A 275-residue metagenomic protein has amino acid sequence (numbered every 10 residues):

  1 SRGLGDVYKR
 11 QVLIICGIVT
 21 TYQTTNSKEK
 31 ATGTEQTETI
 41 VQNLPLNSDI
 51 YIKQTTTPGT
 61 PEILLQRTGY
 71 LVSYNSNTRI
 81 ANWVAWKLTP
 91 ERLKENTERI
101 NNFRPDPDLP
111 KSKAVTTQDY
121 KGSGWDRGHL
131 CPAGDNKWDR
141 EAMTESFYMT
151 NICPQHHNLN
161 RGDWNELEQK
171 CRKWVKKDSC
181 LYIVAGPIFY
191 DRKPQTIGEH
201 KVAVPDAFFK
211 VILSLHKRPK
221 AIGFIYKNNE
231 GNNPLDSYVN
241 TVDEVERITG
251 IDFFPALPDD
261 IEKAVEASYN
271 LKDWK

Functional and structural regions predicted by a protein language model:
S1-G5: Positively charged, low-complexity/disordered segments
D6-K275: Domain-level detector for secreted/extracellular nuclease and nuclease-toxin modules, and for the ENPP-like C-terminal
